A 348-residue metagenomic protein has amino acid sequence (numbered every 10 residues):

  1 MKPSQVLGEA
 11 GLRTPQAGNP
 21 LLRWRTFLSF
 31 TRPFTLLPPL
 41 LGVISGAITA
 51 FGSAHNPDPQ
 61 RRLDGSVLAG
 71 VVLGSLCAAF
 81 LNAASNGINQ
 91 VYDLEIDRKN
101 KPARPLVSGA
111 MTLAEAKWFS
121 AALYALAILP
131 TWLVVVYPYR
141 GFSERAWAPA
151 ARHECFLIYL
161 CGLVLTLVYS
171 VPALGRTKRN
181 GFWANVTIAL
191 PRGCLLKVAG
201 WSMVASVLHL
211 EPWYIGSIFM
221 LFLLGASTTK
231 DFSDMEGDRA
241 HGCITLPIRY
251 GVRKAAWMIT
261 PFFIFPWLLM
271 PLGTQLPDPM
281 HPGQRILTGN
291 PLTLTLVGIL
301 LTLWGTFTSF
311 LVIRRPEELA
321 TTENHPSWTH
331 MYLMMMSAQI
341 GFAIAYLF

Functional and structural regions predicted by a protein language model:
K2-F348: Multi-pass alpha-helical membrane architecture of UbiA-family and related isoprenoid/lipid prenyltransferases
